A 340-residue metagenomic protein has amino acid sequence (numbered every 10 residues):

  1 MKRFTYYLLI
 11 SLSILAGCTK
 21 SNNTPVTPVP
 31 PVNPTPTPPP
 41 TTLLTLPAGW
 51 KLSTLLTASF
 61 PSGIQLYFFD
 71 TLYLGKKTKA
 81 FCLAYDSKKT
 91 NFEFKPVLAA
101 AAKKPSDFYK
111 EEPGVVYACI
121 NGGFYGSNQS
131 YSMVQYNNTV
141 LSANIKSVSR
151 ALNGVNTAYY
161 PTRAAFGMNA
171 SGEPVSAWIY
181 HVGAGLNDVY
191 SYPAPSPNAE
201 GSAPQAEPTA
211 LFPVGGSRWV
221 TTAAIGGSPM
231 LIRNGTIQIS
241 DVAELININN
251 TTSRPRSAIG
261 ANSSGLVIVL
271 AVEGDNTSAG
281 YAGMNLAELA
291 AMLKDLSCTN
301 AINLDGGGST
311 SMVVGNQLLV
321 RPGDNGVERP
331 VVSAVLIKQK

Functional and structural regions predicted by a protein language model:
K2-L9: Sec-dependent signal peptide recognition, specifically the positively charged N-region followed immediately by
I14-G17: C-terminal motif of bacterial Sec signal peptides marking the signal peptidase cleavage site
N22-A184: Zymogen propeptides
T78-C82, R163, G226-S228, S253-A258 (+2 more regions): Short glycine-rich loop/turn motifs
A84, Y117-N121, A165-G167, P174-S176 (+5 more regions): Structural recognition of the beta-strand scaffold that forms the well-ordered cores of secreted hydrolase catalytic
K103-S106, G185-S191, N250, S278-M284: A short, polar/proline- and glycine-enriched secondary-structure boundary/capping micro-motif
Q129-G154, S240-N300, S309-K340: Conserved, well-ordered active-site substructure
Q129-V242, I248-N249: Active-site-adjacent helix-turn-beta-strand microarchitecture at beta-sheet edges that either contains or buttresses
